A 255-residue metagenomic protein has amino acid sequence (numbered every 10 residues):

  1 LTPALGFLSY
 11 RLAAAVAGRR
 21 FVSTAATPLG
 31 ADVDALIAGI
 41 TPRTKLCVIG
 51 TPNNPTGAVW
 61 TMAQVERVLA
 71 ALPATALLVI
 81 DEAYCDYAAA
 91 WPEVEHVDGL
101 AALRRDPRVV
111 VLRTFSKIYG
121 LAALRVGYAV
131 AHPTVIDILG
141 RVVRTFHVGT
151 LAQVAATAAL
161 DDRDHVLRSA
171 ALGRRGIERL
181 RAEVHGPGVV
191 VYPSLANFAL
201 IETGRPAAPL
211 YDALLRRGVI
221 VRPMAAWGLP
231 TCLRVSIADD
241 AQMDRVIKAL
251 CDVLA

Functional and structural regions predicted by a protein language model:
L1-G50: PLP-dependent aminotransferase-like
A15, A31-P42, P55-L78, E82-I118: Active-site pre-lysine segment of PLP-dependent enzymes
V22-T24, L46-P52, L78-E82, Y192-L195: Short beta-strands and strand-loop turn motifs
A63, A213-R217, R222, A226-A255: PLP-dependent enzyme catalytic core of the Aspartate aminotransferase-like
R108-H185, V189-Y192: PLP-dependent aminotransferase class I/II
A123, L195, G228-T231: Short acidic/glycine-enriched loop/turn segments that link adjacent beta-strands
R174, E178, E183-R217, L233: Conserved PLP-binding catalytic core of the aspartate aminotransferase-like
